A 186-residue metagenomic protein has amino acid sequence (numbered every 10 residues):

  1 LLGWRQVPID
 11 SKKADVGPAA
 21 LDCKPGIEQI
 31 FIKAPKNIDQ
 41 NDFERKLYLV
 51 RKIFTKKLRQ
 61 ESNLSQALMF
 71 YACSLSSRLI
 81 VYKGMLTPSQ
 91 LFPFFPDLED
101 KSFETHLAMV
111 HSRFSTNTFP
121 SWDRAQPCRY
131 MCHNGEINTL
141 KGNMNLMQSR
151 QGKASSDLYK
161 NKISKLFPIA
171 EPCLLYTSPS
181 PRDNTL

Functional and structural regions predicted by a protein language model:
L1-D39, F43: Extended, highly charged clamp/arch subdomains and adjacent linkers that form or line substrate-binding channels
R5, T87-P88, P172-S178: General structural signal for secondary-structure boundaries
N41-N143, M147: Conserved mixed alpha/beta core segments that line enzyme active sites in large multi-domain catalysts
N138-L175: Catalytic or ion-translocation cores adjacent to nucleophile or general acid/base/metal-coordination motifs in diverse
Y176-L186: Single conserved hydrophobic/aromatic residue that forms the stacking wall/gate of nucleotide- or nucleobase-binding
